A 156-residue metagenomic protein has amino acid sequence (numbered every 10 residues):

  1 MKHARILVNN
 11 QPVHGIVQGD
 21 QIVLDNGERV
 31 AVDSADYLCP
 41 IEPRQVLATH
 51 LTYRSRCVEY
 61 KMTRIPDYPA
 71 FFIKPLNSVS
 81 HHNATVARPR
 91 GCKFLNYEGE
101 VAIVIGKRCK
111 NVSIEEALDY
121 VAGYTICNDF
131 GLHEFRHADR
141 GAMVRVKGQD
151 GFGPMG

Functional and structural regions predicted by a protein language model:
M1-T49, R54: Generic N-terminal segment detector
P43-G156: Glycine-enriched loop-and-adjacent helix/strand subsegments that border the catalytic/binding cleft of enzyme cores
